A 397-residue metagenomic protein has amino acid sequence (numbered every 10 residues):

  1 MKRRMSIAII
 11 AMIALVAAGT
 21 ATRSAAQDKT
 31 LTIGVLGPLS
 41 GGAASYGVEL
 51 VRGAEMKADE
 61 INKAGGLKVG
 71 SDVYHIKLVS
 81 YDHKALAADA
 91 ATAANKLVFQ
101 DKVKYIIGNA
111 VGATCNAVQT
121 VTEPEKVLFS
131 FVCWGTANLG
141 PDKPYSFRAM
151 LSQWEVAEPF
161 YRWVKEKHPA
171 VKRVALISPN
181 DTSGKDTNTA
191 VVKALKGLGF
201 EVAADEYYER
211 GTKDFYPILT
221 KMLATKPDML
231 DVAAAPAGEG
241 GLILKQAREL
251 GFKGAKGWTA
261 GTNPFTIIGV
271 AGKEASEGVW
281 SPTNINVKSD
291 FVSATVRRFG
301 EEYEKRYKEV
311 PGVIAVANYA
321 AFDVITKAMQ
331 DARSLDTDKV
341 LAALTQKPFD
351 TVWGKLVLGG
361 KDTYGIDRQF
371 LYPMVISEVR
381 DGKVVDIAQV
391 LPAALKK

Functional and structural regions predicted by a protein language model:
K2-M12, V16-K397: Extracytosolic ligand-binding ectodomains
